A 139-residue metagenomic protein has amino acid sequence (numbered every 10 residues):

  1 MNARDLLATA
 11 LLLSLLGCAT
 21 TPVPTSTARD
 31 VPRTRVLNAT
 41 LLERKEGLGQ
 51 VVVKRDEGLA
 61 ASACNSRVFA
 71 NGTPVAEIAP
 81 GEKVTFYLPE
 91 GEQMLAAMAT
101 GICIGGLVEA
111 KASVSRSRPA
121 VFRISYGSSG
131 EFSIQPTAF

Functional and structural regions predicted by a protein language model:
M1-A19: Sec-dependent bacterial lipoprotein signal peptides
C18-F139: Short loop/turn and low-complexity linker motifs enriched in small/turn-promoting residues
